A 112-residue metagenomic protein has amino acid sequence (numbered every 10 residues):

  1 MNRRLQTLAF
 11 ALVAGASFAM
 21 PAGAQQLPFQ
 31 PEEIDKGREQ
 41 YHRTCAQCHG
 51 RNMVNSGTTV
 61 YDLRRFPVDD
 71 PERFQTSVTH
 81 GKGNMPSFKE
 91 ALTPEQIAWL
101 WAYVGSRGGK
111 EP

Functional and structural regions predicted by a protein language model:
M1-A9: Bacterial N-terminal signal peptides that target proteins for export
A9-S17: Bacterial N-terminal signal peptides
M20-Q40: Electrostatic cytochrome c docking/interface patches
E32-R38, G50-T79: Gly/Gly-Pro-rich "capping" loops immediately C-terminal to redox-active cysteine motifs in periplasmic/lumenal
G37, Y41-R51, M85, L100: The canonical Cys-X-X-Cys-His
L63-R73, S87-A98: Electron-transfer interface patches adjacent to heme c in soluble/periplasmic c-type cytochromes and di-/multiheme
V78, E90-P112: C-terminal capping alpha-helices of c-type cytochrome domains
